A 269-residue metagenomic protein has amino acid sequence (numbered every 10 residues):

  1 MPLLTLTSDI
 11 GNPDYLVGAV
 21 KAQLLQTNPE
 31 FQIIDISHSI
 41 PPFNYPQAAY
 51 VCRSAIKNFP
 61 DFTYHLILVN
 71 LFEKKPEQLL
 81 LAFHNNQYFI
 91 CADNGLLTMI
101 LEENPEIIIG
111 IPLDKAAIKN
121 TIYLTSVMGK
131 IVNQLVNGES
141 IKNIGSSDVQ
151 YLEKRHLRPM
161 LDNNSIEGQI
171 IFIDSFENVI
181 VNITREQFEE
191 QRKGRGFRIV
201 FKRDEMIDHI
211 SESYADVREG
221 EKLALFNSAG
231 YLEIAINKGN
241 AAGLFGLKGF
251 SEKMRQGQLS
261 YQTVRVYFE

Functional and structural regions predicted by a protein language model:
M1-P76: N-terminal glycine-/serine-/threonine-rich phosphate-binding loop
P2-T5, F31-I34, T63-L66, L79-L81 (+8 more regions): Structural motif
S8-I10, I36, L68-L71, H84-N85 (+8 more regions): Fold-independent oxyanion-binding glycine-rich loops and adjacent beta-strand/coil segments at enzyme active sites
T27, Q32, Y45-Q47, P60-F62 (+2 more regions): Active-site histidine-anchored catalytic micro-motif
K75-E77, E190-G196, Q258-Q262: A short, compositionally biased
A117-I183, Q187-K193: Anionic-ligand-binding alpha/beta catalytic cores of soluble enzymes and soluble regulatory domains that recognize
N182-R255: A conserved acidic, glycine/proline-rich C-terminal tail/linker
E252-E269: Conserved glycine-rich phosphate/nucleotide-binding loop and adjacent Mg2+-coordinating catalytic segment
